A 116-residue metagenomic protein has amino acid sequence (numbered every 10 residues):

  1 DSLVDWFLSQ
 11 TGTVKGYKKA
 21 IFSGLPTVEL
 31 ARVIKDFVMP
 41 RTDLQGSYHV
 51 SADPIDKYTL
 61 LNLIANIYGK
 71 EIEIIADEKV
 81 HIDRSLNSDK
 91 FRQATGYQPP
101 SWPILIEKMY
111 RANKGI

Functional and structural regions predicted by a protein language model:
D1-F22, V28-E29, D36: NAD(P)-dependent short-chain dehydrogenase/reductase
L8-S9, N66, Q93: Solvent-exposed polar/charged
K15-K18, H49, I74-A76, S101: Structural signal for conserved beta-strand scaffold positions within catalytic alpha/beta enzyme cores
G16-I21, G46-I55, A94: Glycine-rich Rossmann NAD(P)(H)-binding loop
I21, P26-Q45, D83-L86, L105 (+1 more regions): Catalytic phosphate/metal-binding cores of nucleic-acid and nucleotide-processing enzymes, i.e., regions that mediate
F22-L25, A52-I55, L86, Y97-P100: Residue-level signal for the nucleotide or nucleotide-sugar donor/cofactor binding architecture
V33-S88: Mid/C-terminal beta-alpha module of Rossmann-like enzyme folds, strongest in SDR-family dehydrogenases/epimerases
E71-I116: C-terminal amphipathic/interface module of NAD(P)-dependent oxidoreductases and related NAD-binding regulators
